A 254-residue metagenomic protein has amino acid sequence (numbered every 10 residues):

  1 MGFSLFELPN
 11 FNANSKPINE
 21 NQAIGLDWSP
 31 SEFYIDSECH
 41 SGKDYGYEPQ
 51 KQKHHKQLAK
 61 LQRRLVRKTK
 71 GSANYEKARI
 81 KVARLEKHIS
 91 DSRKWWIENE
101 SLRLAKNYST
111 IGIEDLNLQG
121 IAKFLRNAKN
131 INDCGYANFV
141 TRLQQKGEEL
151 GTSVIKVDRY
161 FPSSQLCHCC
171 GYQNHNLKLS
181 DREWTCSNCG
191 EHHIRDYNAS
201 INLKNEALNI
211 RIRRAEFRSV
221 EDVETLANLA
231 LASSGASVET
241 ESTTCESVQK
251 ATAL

Functional and structural regions predicted by a protein language model:
M1-V140, R213-L254: Substrate-contacting helices/loops that form the catalytic groove of nucleic-acid and nucleotide-polymer processing
N130, C134-L254: Positively charged, low-complexity nucleic-acid-binding target-recognition regions
